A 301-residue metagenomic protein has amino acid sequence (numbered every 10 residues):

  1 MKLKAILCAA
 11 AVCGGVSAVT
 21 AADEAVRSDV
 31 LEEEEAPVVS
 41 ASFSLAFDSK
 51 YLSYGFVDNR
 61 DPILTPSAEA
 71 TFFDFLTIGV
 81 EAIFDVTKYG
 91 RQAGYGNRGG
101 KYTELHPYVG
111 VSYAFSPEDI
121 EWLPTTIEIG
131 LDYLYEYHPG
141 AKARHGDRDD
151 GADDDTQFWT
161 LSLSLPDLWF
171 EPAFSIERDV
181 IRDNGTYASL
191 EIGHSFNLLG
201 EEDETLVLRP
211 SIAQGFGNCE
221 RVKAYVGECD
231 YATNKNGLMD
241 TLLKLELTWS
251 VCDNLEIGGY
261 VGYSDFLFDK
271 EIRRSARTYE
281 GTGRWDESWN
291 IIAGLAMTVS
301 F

Functional and structural regions predicted by a protein language model:
M1-S40, D119: Cleavable N-terminal export/targeting peptides
A22-Y95, I292, T298: Short glycine/proline- and aromatic-enriched beta-strand/turn motifs that initiate or cap beta-hairpins
A25-V26, L31-P37, T71, T87 (+7 more regions): Intrinsically disordered, low-complexity regions of eukaryotic proteins
S28-S40, F75-I78, A114-I129, L168-W169 (+2 more regions): Short loop/turn motifs that connect adjacent beta-strands in outer-membrane beta-barrel proteins
A41-F43, P62-A68, L105-V109, Q157-L161 (+3 more regions): Hydrophobic, lipid-facing positions within transmembrane beta-strands of outer-membrane proteins
F43-S49, I78-F84, V111, L131-Y135 (+4 more regions): Transmembrane beta-barrel strands of outer-membrane/channel proteins
D58, A82-E191, Y279-G283, E287-S288: Outer-membrane pore/translocation modules
S116-E118, L165, E177-F301: Outer-membrane beta-barrel transmembrane domain signature
